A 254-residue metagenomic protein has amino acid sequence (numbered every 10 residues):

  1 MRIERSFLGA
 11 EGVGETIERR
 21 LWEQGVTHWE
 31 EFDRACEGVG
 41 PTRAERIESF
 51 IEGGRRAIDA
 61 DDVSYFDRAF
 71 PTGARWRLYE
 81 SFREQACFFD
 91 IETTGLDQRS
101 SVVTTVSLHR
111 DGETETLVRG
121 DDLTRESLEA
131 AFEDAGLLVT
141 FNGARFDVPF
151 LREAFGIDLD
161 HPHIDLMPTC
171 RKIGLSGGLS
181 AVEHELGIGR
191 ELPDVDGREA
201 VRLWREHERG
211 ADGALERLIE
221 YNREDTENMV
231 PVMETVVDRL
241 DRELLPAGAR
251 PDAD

Functional and structural regions predicted by a protein language model:
M1-R83: N-terminal accessory regions of nucleic-acid-interacting proteins
R75-L78, T93-D97, S127-L128: Catalytic micro-motifs at enzyme active sites that drive phosphoryl/nucleotidyl and oxygen chemistry
E84-G95, N222: Two-metal-ion RNase H-like nuclease active-site motif
D90-E92, D147, D165, D225: Acidic active-site catalytic centers that drive phospho-/nucleotidyl reactions and related ester hydrolyses
T93, E113-R119, A214: Surface-exposed cleft-lining segments at the edges of enzyme active sites
Q98-V102: Short glycine/proline-enriched turns and hinge-like loops at secondary-structure junctions
T105-L108, T114-G189: Conserved DEDDh/DEDDy metal-dependent 3′-5′ exonuclease domain
E185-A253: Acidic, Mg2+-coordinating catalytic module of metal-dependent nucleases/exonucleases that use a two-metal-ion mechanism
